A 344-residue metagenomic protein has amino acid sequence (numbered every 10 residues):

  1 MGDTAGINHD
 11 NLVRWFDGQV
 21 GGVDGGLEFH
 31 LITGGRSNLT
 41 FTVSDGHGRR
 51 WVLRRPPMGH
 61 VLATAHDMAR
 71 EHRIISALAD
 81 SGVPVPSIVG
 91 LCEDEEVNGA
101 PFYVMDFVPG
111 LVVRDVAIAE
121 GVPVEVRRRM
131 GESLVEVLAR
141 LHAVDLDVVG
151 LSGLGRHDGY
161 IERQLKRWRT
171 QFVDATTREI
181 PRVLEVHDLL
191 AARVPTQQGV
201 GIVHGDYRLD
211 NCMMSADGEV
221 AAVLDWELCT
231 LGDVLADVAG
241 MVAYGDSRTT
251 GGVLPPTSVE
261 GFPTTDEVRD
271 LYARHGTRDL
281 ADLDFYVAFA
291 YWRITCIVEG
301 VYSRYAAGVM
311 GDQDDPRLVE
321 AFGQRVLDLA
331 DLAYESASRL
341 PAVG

Functional and structural regions predicted by a protein language model:
M1-V23: Juxta-kinase regulatory segment immediately upstream of eukaryotic protein kinase catalytic domains
G26-E185, L189-G199, S215-G218: ATP-binding pocket architecture of kinase catalytic cores
G155-R156, R278-A290: All-alpha amphipathic helical-bundle segments outside canonical DNA-binding/catalytic cores that form hydrophobic
I202-H204, L209: Catalytic-loop of the protein kinase fold
L224-C229: Activation of the activation-loop gatekeeper triad in protein kinase-fold domains
A236-T277, A290-G308: Active-site activation/catalytic loop segments of kinase-like enzymes and analogous catalytic loops in related
C296-G344: Helical subdomain adjoining the active site within ATP-dependent kinase catalytic cores
